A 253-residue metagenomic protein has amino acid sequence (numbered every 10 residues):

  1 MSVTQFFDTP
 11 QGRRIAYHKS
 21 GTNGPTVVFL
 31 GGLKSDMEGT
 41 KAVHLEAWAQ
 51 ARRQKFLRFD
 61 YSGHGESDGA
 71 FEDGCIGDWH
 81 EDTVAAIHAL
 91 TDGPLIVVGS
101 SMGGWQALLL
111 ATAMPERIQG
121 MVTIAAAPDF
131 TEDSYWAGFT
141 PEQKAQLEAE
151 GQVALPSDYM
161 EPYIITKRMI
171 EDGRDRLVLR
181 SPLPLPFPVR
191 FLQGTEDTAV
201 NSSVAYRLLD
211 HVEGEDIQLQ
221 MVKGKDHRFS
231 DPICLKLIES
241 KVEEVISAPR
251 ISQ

Functional and structural regions predicted by a protein language model:
M1-G21: N-terminal cap/lid segment of alpha/beta-hydrolase-fold proteins
G12, R117-V222, D226-Q253: The alpha/beta-hydrolase serine catalytic core
G24-G32: Short beta-strand element of the alpha/beta-hydrolase
L33-E46, S203: The serine-hydrolase catalytic nucleophile loop
E46-D68: Conserved alpha/beta-hydrolase
D73-L90: Alpha/beta-hydrolase active-site loop
V97-G99, I124: Short beta-strand immediately N-terminal to the catalytic nucleophile in serine-hydrolase-like folds
G99-G103, A107: Gly/Ala-rich beta-loop-alpha elbow adjacent to hydrolase catalytic centers
